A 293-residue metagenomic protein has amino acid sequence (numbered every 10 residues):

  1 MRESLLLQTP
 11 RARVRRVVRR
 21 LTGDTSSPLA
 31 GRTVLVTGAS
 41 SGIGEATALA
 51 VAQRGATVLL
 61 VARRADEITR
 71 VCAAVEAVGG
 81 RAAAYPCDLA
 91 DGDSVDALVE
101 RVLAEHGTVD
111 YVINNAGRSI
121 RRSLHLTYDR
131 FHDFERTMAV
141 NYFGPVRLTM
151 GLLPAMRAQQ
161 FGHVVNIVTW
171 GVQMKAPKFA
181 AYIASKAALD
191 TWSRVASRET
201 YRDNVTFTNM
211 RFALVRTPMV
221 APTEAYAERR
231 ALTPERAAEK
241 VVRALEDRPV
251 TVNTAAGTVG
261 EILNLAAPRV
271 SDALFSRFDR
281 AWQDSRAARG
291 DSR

Functional and structural regions predicted by a protein language model:
M1-A30, A273-R293: Non-catalytic terminal and boundary segments that flank Rossmann-like NAD(P)-dependent oxidoreductase
T33, S40-S41: Conserved glycine-rich cofactor-binding loop
A56-R70: Conserved glycine-rich Rossmann-like NAD(P)H-binding loop of the short-chain dehydrogenase/reductase
Y85-A97: The beta1-alpha1 cofactor-binding region of Rossmann-like NAD(H)/NADP(H)-dependent oxidoreductases
S119-E135, K178: Conserved mid-core segment of classical short-chain dehydrogenase/reductases
T149, S185: Active-site helix of classical SDR
N209, A225-L265: C-terminal helical subdomain
